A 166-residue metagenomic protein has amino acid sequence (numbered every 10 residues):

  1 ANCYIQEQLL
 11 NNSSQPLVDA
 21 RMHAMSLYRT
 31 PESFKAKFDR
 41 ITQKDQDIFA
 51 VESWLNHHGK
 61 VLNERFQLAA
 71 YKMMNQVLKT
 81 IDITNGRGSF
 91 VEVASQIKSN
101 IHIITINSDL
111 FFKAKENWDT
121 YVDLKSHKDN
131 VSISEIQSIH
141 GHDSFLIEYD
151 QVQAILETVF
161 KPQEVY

Functional and structural regions predicted by a protein language model:
A1-V61: Alpha/beta-hydrolase-fold enzymes
W54-V61, D82-E92: Active-site-adjacent structural elements in folded domains
Q67-A69, M74: Long, compositionally biased charged/polar accessory segments in the mid-to-C-terminal portions of proteins
L78-D82, S108-F112: Acidic catalytic loop of the alpha/beta-hydrolase fold
G86-F90, K113-L124: Short alpha-helix in the alpha/beta-hydrolase fold that links the catalytic acid
A94-K98, L124-H127: Short, conserved loop/helix-junction motifs that constitute active-site signature segments in enzyme catalytic cores
I97, I103-T105: Short beta-strand/loop motif that positions the catalytic acidic residue of the alpha/beta-hydrolase fold
D119-Y166: Catalytic active-site module of serine/aspartate enzymes centered on a nucleophile-bearing elbow/loop
